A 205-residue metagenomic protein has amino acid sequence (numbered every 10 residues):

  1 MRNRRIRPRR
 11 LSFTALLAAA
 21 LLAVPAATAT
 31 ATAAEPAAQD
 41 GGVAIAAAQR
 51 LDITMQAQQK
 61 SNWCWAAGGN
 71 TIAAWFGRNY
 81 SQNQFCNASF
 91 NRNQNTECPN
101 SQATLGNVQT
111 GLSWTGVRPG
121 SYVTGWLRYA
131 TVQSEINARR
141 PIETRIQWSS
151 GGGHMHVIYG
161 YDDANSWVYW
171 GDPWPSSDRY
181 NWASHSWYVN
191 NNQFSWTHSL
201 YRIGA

Functional and structural regions predicted by a protein language model:
R2-N100, D163-N165, P175-D178, T197-A205: Active-site-adjacent structural segments surrounding the nucleophilic cysteine of cysteine proteases and isopeptidases
A34-P36, N87-A205: Conserved active-site-adjacent core of cysteine acyl-enzyme catalytic domains
